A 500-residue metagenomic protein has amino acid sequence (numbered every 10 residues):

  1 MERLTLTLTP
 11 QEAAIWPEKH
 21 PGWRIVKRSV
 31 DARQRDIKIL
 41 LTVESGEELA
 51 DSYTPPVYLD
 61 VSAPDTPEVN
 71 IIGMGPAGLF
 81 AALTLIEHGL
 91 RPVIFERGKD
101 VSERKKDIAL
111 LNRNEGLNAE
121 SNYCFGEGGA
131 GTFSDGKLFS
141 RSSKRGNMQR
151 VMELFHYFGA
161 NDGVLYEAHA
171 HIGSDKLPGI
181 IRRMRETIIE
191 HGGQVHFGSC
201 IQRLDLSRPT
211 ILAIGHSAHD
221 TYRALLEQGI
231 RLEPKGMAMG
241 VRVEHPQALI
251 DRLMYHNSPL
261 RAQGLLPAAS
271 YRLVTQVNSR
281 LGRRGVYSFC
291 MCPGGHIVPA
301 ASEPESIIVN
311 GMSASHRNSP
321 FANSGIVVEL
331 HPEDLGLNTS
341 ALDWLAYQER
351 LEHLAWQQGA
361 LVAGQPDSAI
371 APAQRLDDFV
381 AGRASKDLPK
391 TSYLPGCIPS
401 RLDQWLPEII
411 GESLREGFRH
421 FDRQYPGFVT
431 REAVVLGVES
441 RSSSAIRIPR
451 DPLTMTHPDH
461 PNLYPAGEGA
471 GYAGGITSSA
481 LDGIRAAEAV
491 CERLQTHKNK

Functional and structural regions predicted by a protein language model:
M1-I39, V43-F133, K137-K500: Residues forming the flavin
